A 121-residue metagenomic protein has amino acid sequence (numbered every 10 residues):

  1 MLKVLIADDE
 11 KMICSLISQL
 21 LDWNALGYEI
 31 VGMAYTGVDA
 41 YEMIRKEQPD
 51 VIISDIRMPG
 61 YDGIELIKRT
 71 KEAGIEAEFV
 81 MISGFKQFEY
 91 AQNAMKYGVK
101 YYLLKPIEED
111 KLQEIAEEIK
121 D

Functional and structural regions predicted by a protein language model:
M1-K3: Non-catalytic signal-transmission and effector/linker regions of two-component phosphorelay proteins
L5, E29-G32, Y101: Structural signal for short hydrophobic segments within the conserved structured cores of catalytic domains across
A7-D8, A34, I52: Conserved sequence signature across two-component system core domains
D9-K11, I56: Generic detector of well-ordered alpha-helical packing
K11-G32, K46: Two-component/phosphorelay signaling modules centered on CheY-like receiver
T36-V38: Membrane topogenic helices and adjacent juxtamembrane segments
Y41-D121: CheY-like receiver
